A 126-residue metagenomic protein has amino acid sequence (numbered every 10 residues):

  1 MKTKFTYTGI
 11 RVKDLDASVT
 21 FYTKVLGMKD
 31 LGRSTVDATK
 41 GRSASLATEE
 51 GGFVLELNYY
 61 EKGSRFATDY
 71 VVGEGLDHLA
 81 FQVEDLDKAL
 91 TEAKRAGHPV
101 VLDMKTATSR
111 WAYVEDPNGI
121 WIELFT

Functional and structural regions predicted by a protein language model:
M1, L31, R42-L46, F81 (+1 more regions): Vicinal oxygen chelate
K2, G9-G52, R95, D103: Core segments of cupin and vicinal oxygen chelate
F5-Y7, G75-H78: Eukaryotic phosphotyrosine signaling hubs
G9-R11, A80-E84: Short hydrophobic/aromatic beta-strand micro-patches that form the beta-sheet surface supporting nucleotide- or nucleic
L15, L86-D87: Residues at or immediately preceding the N-termini of alpha-helices
F21, D87-E92: Short amphipathic alpha-helices within nucleic acid-binding modules
E50-V54, K62-S64, L86: Short, charged/polar surface micro-motifs in flexible loops or helix N-caps
Y59-G63, T126: Acetyl-CoA-dependent GNAT
